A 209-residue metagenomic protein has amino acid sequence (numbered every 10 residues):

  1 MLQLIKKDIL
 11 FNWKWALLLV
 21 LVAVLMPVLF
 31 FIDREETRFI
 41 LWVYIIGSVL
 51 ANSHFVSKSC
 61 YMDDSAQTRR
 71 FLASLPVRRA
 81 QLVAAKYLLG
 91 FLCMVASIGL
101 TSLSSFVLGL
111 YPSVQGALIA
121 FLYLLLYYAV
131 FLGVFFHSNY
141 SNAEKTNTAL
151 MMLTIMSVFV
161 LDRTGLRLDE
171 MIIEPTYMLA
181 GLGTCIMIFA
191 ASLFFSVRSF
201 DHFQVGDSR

Functional and structural regions predicted by a protein language model:
M1-Q67, V83-R209: Hydrophobic alpha-helical transmembrane segments of membrane proteins
A73-R78: Short helix-to-coil transition segments within interhelical loops that connect adjacent transmembrane helices
